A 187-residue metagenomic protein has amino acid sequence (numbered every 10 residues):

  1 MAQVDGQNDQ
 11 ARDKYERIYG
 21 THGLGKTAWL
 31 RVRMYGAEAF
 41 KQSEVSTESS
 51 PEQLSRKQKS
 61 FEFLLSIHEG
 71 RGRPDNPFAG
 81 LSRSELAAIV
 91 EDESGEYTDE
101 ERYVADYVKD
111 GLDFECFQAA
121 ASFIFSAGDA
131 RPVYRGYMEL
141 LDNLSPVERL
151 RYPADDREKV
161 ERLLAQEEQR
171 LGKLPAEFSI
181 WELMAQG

Functional and structural regions predicted by a protein language model:
M1-G187: Type III/flagellar secretion export determinants
